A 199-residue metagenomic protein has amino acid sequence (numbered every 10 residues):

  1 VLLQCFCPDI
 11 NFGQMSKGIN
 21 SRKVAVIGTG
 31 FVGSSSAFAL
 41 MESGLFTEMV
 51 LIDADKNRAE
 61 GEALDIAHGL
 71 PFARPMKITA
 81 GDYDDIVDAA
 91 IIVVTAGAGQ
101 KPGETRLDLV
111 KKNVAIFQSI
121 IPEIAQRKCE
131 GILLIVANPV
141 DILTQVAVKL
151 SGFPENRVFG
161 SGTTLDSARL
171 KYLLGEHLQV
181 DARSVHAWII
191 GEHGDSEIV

Functional and structural regions predicted by a protein language model:
T29: Glycine-rich Rossmann-fold phosphate-binding loop(s) that bind the pyrophosphate of adenine dinucleotide cofactors
G33-S34: N-terminal Rossmann-fold NAD(P) dinucleotide-binding loop
L40: Aromatic pocket-lining residues of Rossmann-like dinucleotide-binding sites
E48, I52-A89, E104: Conserved N-terminal Rossmann-fold NAD(P) cofactor-binding segment
I92-V93: N-terminal Rossmann-like NAD(P) cofactor-binding module of classical short-chain dehydrogenase/reductase
A96-A98: Conserved NAD(P)H cofactor-binding loop of Rossmann-fold oxidoreductase domains
R106-K171: Rossmann-like NAD(P)(H) cofactor-binding subdomain of soluble oxidoreductases
Y172-V199: Mobile gating loops/cap/lid regions near enzyme active sites that modulate substrate access
